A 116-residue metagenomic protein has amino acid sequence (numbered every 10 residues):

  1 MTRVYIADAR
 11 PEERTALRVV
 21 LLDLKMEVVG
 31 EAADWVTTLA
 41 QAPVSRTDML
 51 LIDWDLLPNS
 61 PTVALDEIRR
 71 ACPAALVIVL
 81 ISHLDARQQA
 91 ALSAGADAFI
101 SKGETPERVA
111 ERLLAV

Functional and structural regions predicted by a protein language model:
P11-G30: Two-component/phosphorelay signaling modules centered on CheY-like receiver
E31-M49: Acidic, metal-coordinating helix/loop segments flanking the phosphotransfer/catalytic sites of two-component signaling
P43-S45, I68-A74, A94: Conserved phosphotransfer cores of two-component systems
L50, V77, F99-I100: Two-component signal transduction core modules
L51-I68, L84: Conserved phosphotransfer microenvironments
A74-A86: A short, hydrophobic beta-strand element within the central beta-sheet of small alpha/beta folds
H83-I100: Alpha4 helix (beta4-alpha4-beta5 surface) of REC/receiver domains from two-component response regulators
E104-L114: C-terminal output helix
